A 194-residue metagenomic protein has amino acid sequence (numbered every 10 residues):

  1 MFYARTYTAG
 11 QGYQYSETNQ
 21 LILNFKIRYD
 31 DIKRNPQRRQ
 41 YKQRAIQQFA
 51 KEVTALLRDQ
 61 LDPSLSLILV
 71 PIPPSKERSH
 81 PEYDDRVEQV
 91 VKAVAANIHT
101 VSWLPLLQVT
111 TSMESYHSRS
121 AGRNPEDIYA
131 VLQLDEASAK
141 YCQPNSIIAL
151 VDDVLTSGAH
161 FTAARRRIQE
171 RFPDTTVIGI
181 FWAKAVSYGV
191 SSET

Functional and structural regions predicted by a protein language model:
M1-S64, S75-D84, K92, Q108-P144: Active-site-facing substrate-recognition patch
S66-L69, I147-A149: Structural motif
L69, T100-L106, V177-G179: Conserved beta-strand scaffold positions in the cores of enzyme catalytic domains, especially in NTP/NDP-utilizing
I72: Noncatalytic, basic helical substrate-engagement surface that gates or grips nucleic-acid strands
E82-D85, Q89, A159-A163: Generic recognition of short, well-ordered alpha-helical segments
D84-W103: Glycine-rich phosphate-binding loop and adjoining helix at the ATP-binding site of ATP-dependent phosphoryl-transfer
Y116-T194: PRPP/pyrophosphate-binding module of the type I phosphoribosyltransferase fold
